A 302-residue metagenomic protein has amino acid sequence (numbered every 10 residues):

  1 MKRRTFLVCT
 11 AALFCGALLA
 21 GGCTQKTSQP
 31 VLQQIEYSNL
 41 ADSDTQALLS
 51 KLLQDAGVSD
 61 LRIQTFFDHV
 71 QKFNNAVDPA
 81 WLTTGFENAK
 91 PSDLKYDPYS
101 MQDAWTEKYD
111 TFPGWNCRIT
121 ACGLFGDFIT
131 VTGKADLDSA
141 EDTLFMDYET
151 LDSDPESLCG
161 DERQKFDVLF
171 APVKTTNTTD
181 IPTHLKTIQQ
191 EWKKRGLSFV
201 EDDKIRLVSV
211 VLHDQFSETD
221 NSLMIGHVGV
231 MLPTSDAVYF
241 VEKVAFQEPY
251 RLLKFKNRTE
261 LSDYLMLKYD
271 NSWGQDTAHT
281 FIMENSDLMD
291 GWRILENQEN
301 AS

Functional and structural regions predicted by a protein language model:
M1, A11-A17: N-terminal secretory signal peptides
R3-L7: N-terminal export leaders
L19-G22: C-terminal motif of bacterial Sec signal peptides marking the signal peptidase cleavage site
T24-K26: Bacterial signal peptide processing site
Q29-N39, S43, T219: N-terminal accessory/interface modules of nucleic-acid-binding and processing proteins
L48-Q215, S222-G226, P233-E248: Acidic/His-rich structured neighborhood in mature extracellular/periplasmic domains
F240-K243, Q247, K256-S302: Low-complexity, Gly/Ser/Thr/Pro-rich intrinsically disordered linker/tail segments
L253: An anionic, turn-rich surface loop/hairpin at beta-sheet edges that serves as a generic interaction/coordination patch
